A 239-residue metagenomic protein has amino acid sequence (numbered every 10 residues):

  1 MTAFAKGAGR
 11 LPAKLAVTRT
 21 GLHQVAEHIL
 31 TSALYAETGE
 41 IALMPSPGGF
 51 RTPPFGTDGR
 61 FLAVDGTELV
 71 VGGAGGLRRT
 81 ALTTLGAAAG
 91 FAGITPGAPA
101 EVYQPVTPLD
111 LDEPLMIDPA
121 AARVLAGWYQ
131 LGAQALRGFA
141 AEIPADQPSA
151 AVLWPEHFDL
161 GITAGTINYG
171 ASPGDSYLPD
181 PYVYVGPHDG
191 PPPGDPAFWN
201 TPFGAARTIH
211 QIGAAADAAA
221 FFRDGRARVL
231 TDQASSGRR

Functional and structural regions predicted by a protein language model:
M1-E68: N-terminal ordered "arm"
T18-E37, Y129-F139, A219-R226: Short, Φ-rich (hydrophobic/aromatic) sequence segments
T38-T67, Q147-H188: Amphipathic, interaction-prone secondary-structure segments
R60-V106: Hydrophobic, ordered structural segments
G75-G90, D146-A151, P193-N200: Extended intrinsically disordered, low-complexity coil regions enriched in Ser, Thr, Gly, Ala and often Pro
A88-A151: Surface-exposed beta-loop interaction hotspot
A120, V124, A135-T166, Y182-Y184 (+3 more regions): Amphipathic alpha-helical "stalk" segments
P192-R239: Long, compositionally biased interface segments
